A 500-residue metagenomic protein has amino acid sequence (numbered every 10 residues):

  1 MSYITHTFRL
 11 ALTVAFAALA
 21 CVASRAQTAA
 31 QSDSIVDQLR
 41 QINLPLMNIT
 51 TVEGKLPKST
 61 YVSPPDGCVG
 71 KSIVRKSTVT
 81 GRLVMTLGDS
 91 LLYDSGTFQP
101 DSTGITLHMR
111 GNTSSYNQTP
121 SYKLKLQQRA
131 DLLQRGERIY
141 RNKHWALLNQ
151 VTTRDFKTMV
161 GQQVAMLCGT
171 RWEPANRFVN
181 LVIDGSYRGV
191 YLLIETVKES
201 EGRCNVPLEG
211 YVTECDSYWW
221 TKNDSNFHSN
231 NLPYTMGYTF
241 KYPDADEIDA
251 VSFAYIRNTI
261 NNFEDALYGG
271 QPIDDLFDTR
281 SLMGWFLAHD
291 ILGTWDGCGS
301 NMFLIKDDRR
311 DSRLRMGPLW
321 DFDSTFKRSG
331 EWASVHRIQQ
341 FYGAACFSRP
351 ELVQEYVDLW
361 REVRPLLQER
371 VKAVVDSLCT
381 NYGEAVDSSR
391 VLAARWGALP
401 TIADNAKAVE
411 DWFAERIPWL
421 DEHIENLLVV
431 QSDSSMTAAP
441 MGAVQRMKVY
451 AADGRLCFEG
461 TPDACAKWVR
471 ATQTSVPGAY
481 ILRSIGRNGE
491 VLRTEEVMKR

Functional and structural regions predicted by a protein language model:
S2-L12: Bacterial N-terminal signal peptides that target proteins for export
Q27-F156, V160: Conserved NTP-binding catalytic cores of kinases and kinase-like/nucleotidyltransferase enzymes across multiple kinase
S34, S90, S95, S102 (+6 more regions): Coil residues (strongly favoring Ser/Thr
V36-D37, N43-P45, K55-P57, T113 (+2 more regions): Middle-to-C-terminal accessory/interaction subdomains
K125-D131, I139-T152, T170-P174, S186-L287: Internal "kinase-insert"/substrate-recognition segments embedded within catalytic cores of ATP-dependent enzymes
E422-R446, R500: Residue-level detector of functionally pivotal "anchor" positions at catalytic/ligand-binding pockets or at interdomain
T437-A438, A464, S475-R500: C-terminal tail/sorting-segment detector
Y450-C457, Y480: Short, glycine-anchored, charge-dense loop/turn motifs used at functional sites
